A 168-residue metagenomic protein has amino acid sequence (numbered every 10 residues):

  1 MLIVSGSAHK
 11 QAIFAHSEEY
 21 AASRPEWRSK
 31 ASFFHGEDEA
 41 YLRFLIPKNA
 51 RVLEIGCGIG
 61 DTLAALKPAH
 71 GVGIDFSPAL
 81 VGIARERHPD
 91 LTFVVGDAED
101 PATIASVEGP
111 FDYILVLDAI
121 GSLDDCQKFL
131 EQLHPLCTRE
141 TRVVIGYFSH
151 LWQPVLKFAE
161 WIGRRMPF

Functional and structural regions predicted by a protein language model:
L2-N49: Conserved class I S-adenosyl-L-methionine
N49-G58: Conserved class I S-adenosyl-L-methionine
G58-P101: Class I SAM-dependent methyltransferase SAM/SAH-binding core
L115: A conserved beta-strand element that flanks and buttresses the S-adenosyl-L-methionine
D118-A119: Short catalytic micro-motifs in class I SAM-dependent methyltransferases
Q127-R142: A short glycine-rich, Lys/Arg-flanked "PGG" loop and its adjoining helix->strand segment in the class I
I145-Y147: Acidic carboxylate diad motif detector
H150-F168: Short, glycine-/aromatic-enriched active-site segment of Class I SAM-dependent methyltransferases
